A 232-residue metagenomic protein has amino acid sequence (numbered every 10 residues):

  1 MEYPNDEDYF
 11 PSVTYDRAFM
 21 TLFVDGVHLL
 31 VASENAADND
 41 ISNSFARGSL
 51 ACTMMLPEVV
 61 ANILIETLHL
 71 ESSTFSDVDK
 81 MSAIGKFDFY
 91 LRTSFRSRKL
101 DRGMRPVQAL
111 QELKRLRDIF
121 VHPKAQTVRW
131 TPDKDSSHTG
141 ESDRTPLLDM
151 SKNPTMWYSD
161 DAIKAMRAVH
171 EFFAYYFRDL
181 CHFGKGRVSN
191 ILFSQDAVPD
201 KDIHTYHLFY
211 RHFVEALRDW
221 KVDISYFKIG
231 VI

Functional and structural regions predicted by a protein language model:
M1-D8, R218, V222-I232: N-terminal soluble segments of membrane proteins
M1-R47, R211: Charged alpha-helical initiation segments
L22-L29, C52, V59-V60, L116: Amphipathic, well-ordered alpha-helical segments in soluble domains
G26, A32, P132-R218: Amphipathic, Lys/Arg-enriched alpha-helical patches that create a basic surface for binding polyanionic ligands
N43-L68: Short, hydrophobic, well-ordered secondary-structure elements
C52, L56, A109-I119, D161-K164 (+1 more regions): Charged, amphipathic alpha-helical oligomerization/scaffolding segments
M55, V59, R115-H122, F209 (+1 more regions): Alpha-helical scaffold segments in carbohydrate-active enzymes
A61-S159: Flexible secondary-structure boundary motifs
